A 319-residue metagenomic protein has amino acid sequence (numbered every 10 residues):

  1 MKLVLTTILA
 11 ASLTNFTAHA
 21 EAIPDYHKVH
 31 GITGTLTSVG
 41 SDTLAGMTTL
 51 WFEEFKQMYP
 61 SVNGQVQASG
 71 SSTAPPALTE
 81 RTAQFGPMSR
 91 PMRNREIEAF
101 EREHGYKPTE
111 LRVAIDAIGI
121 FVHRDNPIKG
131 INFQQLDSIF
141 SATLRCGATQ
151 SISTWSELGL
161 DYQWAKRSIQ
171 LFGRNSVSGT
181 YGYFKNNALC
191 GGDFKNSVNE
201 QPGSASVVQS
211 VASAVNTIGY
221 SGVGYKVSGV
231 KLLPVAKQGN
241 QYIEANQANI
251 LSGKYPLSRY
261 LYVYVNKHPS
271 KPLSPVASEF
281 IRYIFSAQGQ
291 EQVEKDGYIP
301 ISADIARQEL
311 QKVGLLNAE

Functional and structural regions predicted by a protein language model:
K2-N15: Bacterial N-terminal signal peptides
A20-E319: Flexible loop/hinge segments at secondary-structure junctions
